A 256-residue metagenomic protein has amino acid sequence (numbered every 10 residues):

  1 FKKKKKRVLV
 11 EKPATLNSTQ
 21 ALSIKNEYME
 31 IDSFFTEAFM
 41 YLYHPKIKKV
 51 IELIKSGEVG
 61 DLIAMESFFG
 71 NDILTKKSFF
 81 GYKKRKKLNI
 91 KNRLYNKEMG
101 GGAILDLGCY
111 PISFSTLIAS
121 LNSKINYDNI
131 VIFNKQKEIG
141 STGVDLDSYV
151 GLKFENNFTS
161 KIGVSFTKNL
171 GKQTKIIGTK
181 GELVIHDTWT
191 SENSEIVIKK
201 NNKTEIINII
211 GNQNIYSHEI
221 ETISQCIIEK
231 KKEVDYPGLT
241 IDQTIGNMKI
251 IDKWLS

Functional and structural regions predicted by a protein language model:
F1-L42: Beta-strand-loop-alpha-helix segment that lines the small-molecule cofactor/substrate pocket of alpha/beta enzymes
A21, I47, P111-S115, N193 (+2 more regions): A general structural signal for well-ordered alpha-helical segments in protein cores
H44-D128: Predominantly a Rossmann-like dinucleotide-binding segment in NAD(P)-dependent oxidoreductases
E98-L105, E205-N214: A short glycine-threonine-serine/GTX helix/turn-capping micro-motif
S113-S191, E221-E233: Contiguous beta-strand/loop segments that form the cofactor/metal-binding neighborhood of enzyme cores
E155, T222-S256: C-terminal helix-rich "cap/oligomerization" subdomain common to oxidoreductases
T174, E192-N201: Short polybasic amphipathic segments
I210-E221, L239: Active-site loop of classical SDR/Rossmann-like NAD(P)-dependent oxidoreductases, centered on the catalytic Tyr-X3-Lys
